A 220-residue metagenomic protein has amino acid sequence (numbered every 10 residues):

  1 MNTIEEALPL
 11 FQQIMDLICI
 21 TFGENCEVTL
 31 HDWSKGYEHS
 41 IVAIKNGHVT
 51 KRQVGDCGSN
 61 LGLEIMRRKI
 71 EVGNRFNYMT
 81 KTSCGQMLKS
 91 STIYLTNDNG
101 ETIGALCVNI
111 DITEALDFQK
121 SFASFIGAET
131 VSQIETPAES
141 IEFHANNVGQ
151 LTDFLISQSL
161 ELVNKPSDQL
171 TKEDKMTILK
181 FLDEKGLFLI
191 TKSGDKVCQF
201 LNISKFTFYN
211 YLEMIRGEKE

Functional and structural regions predicted by a protein language model:
M1-I4, K219-E220: Short, Lys/Arg-enriched, disordered terminal segments
I4-I14, C19-T21, G104-A105, I110-K172: Juxtadomain coupling helices with adjacent low-complexity linkers
L10, M87, L189: Short, glycine/acidic-rich beta->alpha junctions
L17-F76, K81-S83: Structured interaction and signal-relay segments at domain junctions
L61, I65, S91-T96, A105 (+5 more regions): Conserved mixed alpha/beta catalytic, RNA-binding, or beta-rich assembly cores of soluble enzyme, regulatory
I65-F125: Sensory/regulatory domains in signal-transduction proteins
T171-E220: Phosphate-/nucleic-acid-contacting segments
